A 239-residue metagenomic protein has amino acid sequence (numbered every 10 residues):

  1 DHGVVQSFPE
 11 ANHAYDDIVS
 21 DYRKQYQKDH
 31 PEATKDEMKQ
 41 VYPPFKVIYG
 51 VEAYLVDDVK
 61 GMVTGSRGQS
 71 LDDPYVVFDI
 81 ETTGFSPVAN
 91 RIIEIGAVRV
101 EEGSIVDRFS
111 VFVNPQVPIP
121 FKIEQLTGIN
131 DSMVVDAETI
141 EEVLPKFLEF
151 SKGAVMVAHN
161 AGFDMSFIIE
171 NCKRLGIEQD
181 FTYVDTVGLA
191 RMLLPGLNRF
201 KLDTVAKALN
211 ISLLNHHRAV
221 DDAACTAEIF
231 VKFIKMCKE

Functional and structural regions predicted by a protein language model:
D1-F78, R99, F150, A161 (+4 more regions): Phosphodiester-processing cores and adjacent nucleic acid-binding clamps
S7, R218-V231: Acidic, divalent-metal-coordinating active-site segment for phosphoryl/phosphodiester hydrolysis, typified by short
G68, N210, K235-M236: Hydrophobic, well-ordered secondary-structure scaffolds
L71-F181, P195-H217: Conserved non-catalytic scaffold segment of RNase H-like nuclease domains
T82-G84, G188, C225: Short, glycine/acidic-enriched loop or turn micro-motifs at the edges of active sites
H216-D221, C237-E239: Short, charged, surface-exposed loops that flank catalytic or proteolytic processing sites
I229-E239: Acidic two-metal-ion nuclease catalytic site recognized across multiple nuclease folds, prominently DnaQ/RNase D-T
